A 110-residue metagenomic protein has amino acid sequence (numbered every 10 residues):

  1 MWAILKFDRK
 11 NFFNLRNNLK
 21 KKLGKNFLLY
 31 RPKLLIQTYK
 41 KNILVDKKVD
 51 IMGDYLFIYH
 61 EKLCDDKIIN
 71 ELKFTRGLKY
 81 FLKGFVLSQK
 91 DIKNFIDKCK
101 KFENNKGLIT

Functional and structural regions predicted by a protein language model:
M1-T110: Acidic-enriched and Gly/Ser
